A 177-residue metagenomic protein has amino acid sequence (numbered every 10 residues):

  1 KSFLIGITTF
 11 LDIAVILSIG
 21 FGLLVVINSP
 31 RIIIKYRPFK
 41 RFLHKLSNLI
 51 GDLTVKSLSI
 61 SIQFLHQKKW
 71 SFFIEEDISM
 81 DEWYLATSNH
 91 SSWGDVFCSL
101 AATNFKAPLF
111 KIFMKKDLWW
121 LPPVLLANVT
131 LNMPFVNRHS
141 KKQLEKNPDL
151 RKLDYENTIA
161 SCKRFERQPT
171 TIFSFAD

Functional and structural regions predicted by a protein language model:
K1-Y84, H90, F97-C98: Membrane-anchoring hydrophobic helices of lipid-metabolizing enzymes
F64-D177: Soluble catalytic domains of membrane acyltransferases
